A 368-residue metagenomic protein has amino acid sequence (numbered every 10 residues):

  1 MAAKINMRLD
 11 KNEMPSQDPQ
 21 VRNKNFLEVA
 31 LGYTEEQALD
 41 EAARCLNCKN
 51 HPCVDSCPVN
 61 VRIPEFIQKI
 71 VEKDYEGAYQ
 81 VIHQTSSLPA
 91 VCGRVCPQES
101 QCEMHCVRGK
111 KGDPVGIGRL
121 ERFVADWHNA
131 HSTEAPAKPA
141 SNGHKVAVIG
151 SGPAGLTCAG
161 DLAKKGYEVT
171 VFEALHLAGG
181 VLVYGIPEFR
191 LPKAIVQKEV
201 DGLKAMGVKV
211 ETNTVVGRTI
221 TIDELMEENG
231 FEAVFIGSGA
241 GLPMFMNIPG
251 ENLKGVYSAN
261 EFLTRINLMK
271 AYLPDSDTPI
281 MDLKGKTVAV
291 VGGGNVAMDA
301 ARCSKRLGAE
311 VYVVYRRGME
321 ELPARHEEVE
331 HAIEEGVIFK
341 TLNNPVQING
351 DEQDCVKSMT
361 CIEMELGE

Functional and structural regions predicted by a protein language model:
M1-K145, K193, I236-L263, T278-M281 (+2 more regions): Ferredoxin-type iron-sulfur electron-transfer modules and their immediate structural context
L9, V290-R317: Active-site substrate-recognition segment that forms the wall of the catalytic cavity or substrate channel
A38, I149, F231-G239, A289-V291: Short hydrophobic core segments
S87, G152-A154, L177, G294-V296: Residue-level detector of alpha-helix initiation sites
H144-T170, A297-K305: N-terminal Rossmann-like FAD-binding beta1-loop-alpha1 element of flavoenzymes
Y167-V183, V314-E320: Glycine-rich FAD pyrophosphate-binding loop
A194-M244, E261, L268-T278, L283 (+1 more regions): A Rossmann-like FAD-binding core segment of flavoenzymes
E232, K254, K286: Conserved acidic residues
